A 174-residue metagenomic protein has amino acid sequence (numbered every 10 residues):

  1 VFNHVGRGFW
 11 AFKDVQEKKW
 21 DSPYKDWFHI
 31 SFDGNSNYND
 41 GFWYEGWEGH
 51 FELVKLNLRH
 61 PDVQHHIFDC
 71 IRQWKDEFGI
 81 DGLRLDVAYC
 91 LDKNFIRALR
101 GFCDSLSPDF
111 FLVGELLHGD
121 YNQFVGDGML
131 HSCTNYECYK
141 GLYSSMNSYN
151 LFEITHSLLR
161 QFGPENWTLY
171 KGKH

Functional and structural regions predicted by a protein language model:
V1, V5, V87-Y89, G114-L116: A cross-domain feature marking catalytic cores of carbohydrate-active enzymes and several ubiquitous metabolic/repair
V1-R72, E77, F102-S105, N122-Q123: Substrate-binding/active-site clefts of carbohydrate-active enzymes
G6-K19, E45, I71-R72, I96 (+1 more regions): Conserved alpha/beta catalytic core and glycan-binding cleft of carbohydrate-active enzymes
I30-G34, D40-F42, V87-C90, F110-F111 (+1 more regions): Short linear motifs at secondary-structure transitions and domain/linker junctions
G49-Q64, D81-C90, L142-S148: The substrate-binding groove and active-site-proximal loops of carbohydrate-active enzymes, especially glycoside
G79-D81, F110: The start of beta-strands in P-loop NTPase/AAA+ ATPase cores
Y89-R97: An alpha-helix initiation/capping motif
